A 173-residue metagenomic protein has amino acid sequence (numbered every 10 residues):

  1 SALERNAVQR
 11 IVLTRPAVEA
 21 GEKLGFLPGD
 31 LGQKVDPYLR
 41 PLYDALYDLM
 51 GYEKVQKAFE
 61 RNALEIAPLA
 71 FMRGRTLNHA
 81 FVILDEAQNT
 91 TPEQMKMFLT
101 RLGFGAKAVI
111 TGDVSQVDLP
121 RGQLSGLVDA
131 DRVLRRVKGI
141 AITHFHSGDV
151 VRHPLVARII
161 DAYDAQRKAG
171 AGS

Functional and structural regions predicted by a protein language model:
S1-L84, Q88-S173: Conserved helicase motor core of SF1/SF2 NTP-dependent helicases
